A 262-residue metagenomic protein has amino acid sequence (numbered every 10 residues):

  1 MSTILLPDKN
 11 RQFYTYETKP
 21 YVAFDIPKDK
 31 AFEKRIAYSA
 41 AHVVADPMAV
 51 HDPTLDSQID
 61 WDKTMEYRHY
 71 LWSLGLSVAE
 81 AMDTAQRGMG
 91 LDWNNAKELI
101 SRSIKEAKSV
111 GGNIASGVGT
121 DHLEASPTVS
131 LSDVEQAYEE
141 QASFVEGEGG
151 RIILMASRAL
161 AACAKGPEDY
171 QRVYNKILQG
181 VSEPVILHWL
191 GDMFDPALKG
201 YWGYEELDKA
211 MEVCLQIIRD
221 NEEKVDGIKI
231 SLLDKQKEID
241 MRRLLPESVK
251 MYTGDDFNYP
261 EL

Functional and structural regions predicted by a protein language model:
T3-V22, I26-K28, F32-D208: Active-site beta->alpha loop and helix N-cap motifs at the rims of alpha/beta catalytic domains
I186-L262: Catalytic alpha/beta core domains of metabolic enzymes, predominantly
